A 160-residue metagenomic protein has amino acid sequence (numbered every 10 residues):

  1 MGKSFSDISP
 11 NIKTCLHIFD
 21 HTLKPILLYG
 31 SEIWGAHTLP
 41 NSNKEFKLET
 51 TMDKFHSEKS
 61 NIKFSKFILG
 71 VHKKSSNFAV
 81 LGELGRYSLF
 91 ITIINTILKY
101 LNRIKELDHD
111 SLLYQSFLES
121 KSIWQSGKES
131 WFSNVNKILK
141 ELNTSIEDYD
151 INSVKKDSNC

Functional and structural regions predicted by a protein language model:
M1-G2, N43, K59: Generic signal for short, ordered secondary-structure residues within or immediately flanking folded domains
M1-T38, R103, S111: Basic, alpha-helical interaction scaffolds
S31, L48, M52-N61, H72-C160: Extended C-terminal regions of large enzymes
G35-L48: Short, glycine/acidic-rich hinge or "gate" loops at secondary-structure transitions that mediate conformational
